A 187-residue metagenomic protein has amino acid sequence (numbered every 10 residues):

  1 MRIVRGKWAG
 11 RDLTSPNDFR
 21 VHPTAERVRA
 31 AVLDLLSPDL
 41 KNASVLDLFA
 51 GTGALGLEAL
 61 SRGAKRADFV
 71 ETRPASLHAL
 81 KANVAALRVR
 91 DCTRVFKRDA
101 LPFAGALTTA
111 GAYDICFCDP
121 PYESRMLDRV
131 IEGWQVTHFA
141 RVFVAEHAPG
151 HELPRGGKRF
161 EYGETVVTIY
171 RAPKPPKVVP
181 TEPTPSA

Functional and structural regions predicted by a protein language model:
M1-A187: Class I S-adenosyl-L-methionine-dependent methyltransferase catalytic core
